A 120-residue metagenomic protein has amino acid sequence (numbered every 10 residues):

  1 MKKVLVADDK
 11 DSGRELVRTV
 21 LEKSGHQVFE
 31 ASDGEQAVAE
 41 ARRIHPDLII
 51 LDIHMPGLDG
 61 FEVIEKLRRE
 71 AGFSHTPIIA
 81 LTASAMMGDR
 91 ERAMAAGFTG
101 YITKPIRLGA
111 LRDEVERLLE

Functional and structural regions predicted by a protein language model:
D8, D52, T82: Active-site residues of response regulator receiver
E15-K23: Charged docking surfaces used in two-component/phosphorelay signaling
G25-S32, E40, I102: Short hydrophobic/Thr-rich beta-strand motif most characteristic of the beta2 strand and flanking loop of CheY-like
I44-I50: Active-site beta3 strand of CheY-like receiver
M55: Receiver (REC) domain active-site loop signature in two-component systems and cognate sites in sensor histidine kinases
T99: Short, glycine/charged-rich "phosphate-handling" switch motifs in NTP-dependent and phosphotransfer domains
I106-V115: C-terminal output helix
